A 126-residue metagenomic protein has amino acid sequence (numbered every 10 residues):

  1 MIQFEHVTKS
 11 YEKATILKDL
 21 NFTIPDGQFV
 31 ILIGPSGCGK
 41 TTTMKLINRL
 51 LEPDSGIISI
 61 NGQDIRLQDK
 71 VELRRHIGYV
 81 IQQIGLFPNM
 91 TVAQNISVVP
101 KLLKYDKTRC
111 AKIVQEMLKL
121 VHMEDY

Functional and structural regions predicted by a protein language model:
I33-P35: The feature captures the beta-strand-to-loop junction immediately N-terminal to the Walker
N48: Helix-to-loop junction immediately C-terminal to a conserved catalytic motif
G56-D64, L73, I113: Conserved ABC transporter NBD signature motif
D64-G78, L102-K107: ABC ATPase NBD coupling module
I81-G85, M90: ABC ATPase nucleotide-binding domain signature
M90-S97: Short coil-to-helix segment of the ABC ATPase nucleotide-binding domain corresponding to the Q-loop/switch region
S97, K101, T108-Y126: Conserved ABC ATPase "signature" region
